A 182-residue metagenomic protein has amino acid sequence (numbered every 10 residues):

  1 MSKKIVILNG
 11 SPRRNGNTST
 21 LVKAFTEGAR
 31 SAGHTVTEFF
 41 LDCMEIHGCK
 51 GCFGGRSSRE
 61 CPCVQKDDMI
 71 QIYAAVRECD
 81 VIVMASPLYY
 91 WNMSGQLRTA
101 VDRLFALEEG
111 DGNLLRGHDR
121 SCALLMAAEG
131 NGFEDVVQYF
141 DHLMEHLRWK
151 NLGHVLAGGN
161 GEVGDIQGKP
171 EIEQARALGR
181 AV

Functional and structural regions predicted by a protein language model:
M1-A85, Y89-L107, G164, K169-V182: N-terminal beta1-alpha1-beta2 submodule of the flavodoxin-like/Rossmannoid cofactor-binding fold
G10, L41, M126-E129, A157: Cofactor-binding loop segments of dinucleotide-utilizing enzymes, especially the Rossmann-like FAD- and NAD(P)+-binding
E38-F40, Q65, L124, G153-L156: Structural signal for conserved beta-strand scaffold positions within catalytic alpha/beta enzyme cores
G95-Q96, G110-H154: Short, glycine-/small-residue-rich phosphate/pyrophosphate-handling segment
F140-A157, I166-K169, R176, A181-V182: A charged, well-structured terminal subsegment
G159-G161: Beta-strand/loop-alpha-helix module characteristic of Rossmann-like adenine-cofactor folds
